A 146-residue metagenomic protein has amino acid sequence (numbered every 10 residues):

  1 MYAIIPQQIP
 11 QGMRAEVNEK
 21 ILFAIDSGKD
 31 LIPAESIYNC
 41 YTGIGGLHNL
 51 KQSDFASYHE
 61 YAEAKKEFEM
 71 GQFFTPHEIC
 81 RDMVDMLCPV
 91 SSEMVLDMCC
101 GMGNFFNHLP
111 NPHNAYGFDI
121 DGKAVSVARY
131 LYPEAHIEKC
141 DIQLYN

Functional and structural regions predicted by a protein language model:
M1-N146: Class I S-adenosyl-L-methionine-dependent methyltransferase catalytic core
